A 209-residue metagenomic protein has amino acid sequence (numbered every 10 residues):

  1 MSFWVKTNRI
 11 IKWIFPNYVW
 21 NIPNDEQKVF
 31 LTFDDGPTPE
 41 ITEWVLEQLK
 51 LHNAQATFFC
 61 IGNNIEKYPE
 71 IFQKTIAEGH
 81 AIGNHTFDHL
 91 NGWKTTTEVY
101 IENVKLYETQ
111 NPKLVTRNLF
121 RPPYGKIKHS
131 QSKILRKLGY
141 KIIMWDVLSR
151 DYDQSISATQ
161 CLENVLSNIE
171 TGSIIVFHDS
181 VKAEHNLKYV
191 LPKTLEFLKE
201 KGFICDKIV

Functional and structural regions predicted by a protein language model:
S2-N91, V99, L106, I204: Active-site beta->alpha N-cap acidic-glycine motif
I11-N17, P123-Y124, S155-S157: Short gly/ser/thr-rich secondary-structure transition/capping motifs
L46-Q55, H80-A81, L90, T97-H129 (+3 more regions): CE4/NodB-like, metal-dependent polysaccharide N-deacetylase domain that modifies extracellular/periplasmic N-acetylated
C60-I65, D88-N91, G125-K126, L148-D153 (+1 more regions): Short histidine/acidic/glycine/proline-rich micro-motifs that form metal- and phosphate-coordinating active-site loops
Q73, T97-V104, I156-E163, K188-P192: Charged helix-capping and loop-helix junction motifs
T116, K126, Q131-S167, G202-V209: His/Asp/Glu-enriched short active-site or ligand-binding loop at hydrolase and phosphoryl-transfer sites
I169-V209: Catalytic grooves of carbohydrate-active enzymes
